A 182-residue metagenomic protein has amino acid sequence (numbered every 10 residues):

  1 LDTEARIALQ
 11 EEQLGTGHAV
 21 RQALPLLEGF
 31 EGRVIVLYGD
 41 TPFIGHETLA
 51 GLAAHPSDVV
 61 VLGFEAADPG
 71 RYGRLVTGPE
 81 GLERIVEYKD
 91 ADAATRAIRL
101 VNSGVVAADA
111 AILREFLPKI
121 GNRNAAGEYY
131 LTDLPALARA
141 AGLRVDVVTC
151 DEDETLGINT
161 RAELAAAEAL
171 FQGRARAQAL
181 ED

Functional and structural regions predicted by a protein language model:
D2-P79, S103, A107-A110, E115-I120: Conserved beta-loop-beta/alpha segment of the NTase-like Rossmann-fold superfamily that binds/positions NTPs
A53, E83-G173, A177: Catalytic-core segments of class I nucleotidyltransferases/pyrophosphorylases that form NMP-activated intermediates
Q178-D182: Extended beta-solenoid/beta-helix repeat architectures
